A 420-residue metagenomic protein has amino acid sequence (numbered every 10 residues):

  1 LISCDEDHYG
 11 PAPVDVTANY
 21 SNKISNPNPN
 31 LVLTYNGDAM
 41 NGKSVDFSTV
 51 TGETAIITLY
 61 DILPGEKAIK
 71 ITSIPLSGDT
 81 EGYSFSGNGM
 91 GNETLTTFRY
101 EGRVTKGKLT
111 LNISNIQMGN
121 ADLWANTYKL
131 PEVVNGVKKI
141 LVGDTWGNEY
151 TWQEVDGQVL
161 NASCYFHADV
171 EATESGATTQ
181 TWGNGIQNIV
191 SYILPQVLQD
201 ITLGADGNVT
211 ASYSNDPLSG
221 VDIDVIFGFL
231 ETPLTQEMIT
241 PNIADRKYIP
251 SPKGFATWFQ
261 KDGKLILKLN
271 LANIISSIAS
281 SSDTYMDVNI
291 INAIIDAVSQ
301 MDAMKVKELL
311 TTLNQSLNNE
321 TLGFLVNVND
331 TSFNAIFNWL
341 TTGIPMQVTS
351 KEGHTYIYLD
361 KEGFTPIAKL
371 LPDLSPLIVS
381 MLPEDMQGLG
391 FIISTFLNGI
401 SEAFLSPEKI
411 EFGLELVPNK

Functional and structural regions predicted by a protein language model:
L1-N26, G107-Y128, E132, A403-K420: Bacterial Sec-dependent N-terminal signal peptides
P13-S77, S86-L123, K139, W146: Extended, solvent-exposed, non-transmembrane regions
G37-T72, V142-A293: N-terminal glycine/threonine-rich, aromatic-flanked beta-hairpin/loop signature
S44-S48, R99-V104, L194-G207, I344-V348 (+1 more regions): Broad, structure-driven detector of short, well-ordered beta-strand segments within folded domains
V50-A55, D79-G82, E101-T110, I201-T210 (+2 more regions): Short, solvent-exposed coil/turn segments at beta-strand boundaries
T127-P131, W146, L269-N270, I357-L359: Short beta-strand edge/turn micro-motifs at domain boundaries
T235-Q236, A244-A256, D262-K264, L271 (+1 more regions): Hydrophilic extracytoplasmic domains
